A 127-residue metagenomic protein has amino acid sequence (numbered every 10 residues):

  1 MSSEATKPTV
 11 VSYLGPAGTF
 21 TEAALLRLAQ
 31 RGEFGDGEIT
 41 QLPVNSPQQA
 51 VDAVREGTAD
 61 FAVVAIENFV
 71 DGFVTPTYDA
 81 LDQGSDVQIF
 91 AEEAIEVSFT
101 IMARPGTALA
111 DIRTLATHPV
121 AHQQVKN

Functional and structural regions predicted by a protein language model:
M1-N127: Domain-level signature for soluble enzymes in the chorismate/prephenate branch of the shikimate pathway
